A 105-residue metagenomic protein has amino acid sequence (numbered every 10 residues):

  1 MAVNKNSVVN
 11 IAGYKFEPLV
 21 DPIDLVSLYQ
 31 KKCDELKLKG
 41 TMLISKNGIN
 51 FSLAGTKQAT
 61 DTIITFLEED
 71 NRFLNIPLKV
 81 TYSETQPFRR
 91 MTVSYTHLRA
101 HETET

Functional and structural regions predicted by a protein language model:
A2-L19: Short glycine-/aliphatic-rich beta-strand segments at the starts of folded cytosolic domains
L19-L36: Short amphipathic alpha-helix segments
Y29, T62-D70: Short amphipathic alpha-helices in soluble, non-transmembrane regions that often serve as interface/regulatory elements
K37-M42: A short linear hydrophobic-aromatic micro-motif
I44-I49: Short Gly/Ser/Thr- and Asp/Glu-enriched loop/turn motifs at secondary-structure junctions
A54-T60: Helix N-cap motif at beta-to-alpha junctions
D70-E84: Conserved short beta-strand edge segments in small beta-sheet-based binding/regulatory domains
T96-T103: Conserved small/polar residues in nucleotide/adenosyl-binding loops
